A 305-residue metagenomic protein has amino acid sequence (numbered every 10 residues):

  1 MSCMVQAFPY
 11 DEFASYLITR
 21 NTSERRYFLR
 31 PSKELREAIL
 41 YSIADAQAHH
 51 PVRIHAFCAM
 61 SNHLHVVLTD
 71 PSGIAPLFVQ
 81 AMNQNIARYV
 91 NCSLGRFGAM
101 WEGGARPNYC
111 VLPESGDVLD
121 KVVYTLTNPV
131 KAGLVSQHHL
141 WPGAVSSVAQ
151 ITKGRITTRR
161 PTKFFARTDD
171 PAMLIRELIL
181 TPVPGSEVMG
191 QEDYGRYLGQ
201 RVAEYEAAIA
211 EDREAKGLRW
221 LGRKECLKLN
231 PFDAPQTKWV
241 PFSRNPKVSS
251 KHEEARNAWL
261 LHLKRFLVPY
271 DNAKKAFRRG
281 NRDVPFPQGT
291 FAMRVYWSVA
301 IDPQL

Functional and structural regions predicted by a protein language model:
M1-L305: Short catalytic/metal-binding and nucleic-acid-binding patches
